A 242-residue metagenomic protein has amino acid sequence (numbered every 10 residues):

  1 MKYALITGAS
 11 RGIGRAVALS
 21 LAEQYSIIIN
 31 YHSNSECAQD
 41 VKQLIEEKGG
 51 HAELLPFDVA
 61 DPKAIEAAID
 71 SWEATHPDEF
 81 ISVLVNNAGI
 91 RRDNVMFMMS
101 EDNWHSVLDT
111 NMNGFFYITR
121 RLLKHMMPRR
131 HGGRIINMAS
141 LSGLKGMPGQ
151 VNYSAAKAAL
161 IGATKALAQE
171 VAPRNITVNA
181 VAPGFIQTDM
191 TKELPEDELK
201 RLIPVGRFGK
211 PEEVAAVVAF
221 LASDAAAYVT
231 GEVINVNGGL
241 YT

Functional and structural regions predicted by a protein language model:
S10-R11: Conserved glycine-rich cofactor-binding loop
Y25-D40: Conserved glycine-rich Rossmann-like NAD(P)H-binding loop of the short-chain dehydrogenase/reductase
I81, V95-M96, N103-L108, T191 (+1 more regions): Substrate-binding pocket helix/loop in short-chain dehydrogenase/reductase
T119, A156, T164: Active-site helix of classical SDR
K124, Q169-P173, A227: Alpha-helical segment proximal to the catalytic Tyr-Lys
S140: Residue(s) in the substrate-gating loop at a strand-loop-helix junction that position the organic substrate next
K210-V236, L240-Y241: C-terminal substrate-recognition "lid" of short-chain dehydrogenase/reductases
